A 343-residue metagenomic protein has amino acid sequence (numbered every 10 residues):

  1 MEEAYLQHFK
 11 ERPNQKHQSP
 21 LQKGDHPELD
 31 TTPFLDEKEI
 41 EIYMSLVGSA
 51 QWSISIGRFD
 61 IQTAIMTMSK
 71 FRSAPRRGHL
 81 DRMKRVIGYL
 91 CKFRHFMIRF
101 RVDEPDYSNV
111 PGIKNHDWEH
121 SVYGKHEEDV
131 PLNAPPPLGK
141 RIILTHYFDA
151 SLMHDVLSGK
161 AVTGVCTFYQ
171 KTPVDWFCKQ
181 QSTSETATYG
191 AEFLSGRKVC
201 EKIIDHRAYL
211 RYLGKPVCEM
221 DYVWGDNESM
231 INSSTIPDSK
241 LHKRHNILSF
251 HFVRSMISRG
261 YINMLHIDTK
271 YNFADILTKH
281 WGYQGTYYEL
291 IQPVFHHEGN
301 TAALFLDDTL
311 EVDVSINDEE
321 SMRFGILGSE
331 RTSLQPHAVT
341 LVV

Functional and structural regions predicted by a protein language model:
M1-N109, D268, L277: C-terminal reverse transcriptase regions that engage the nucleic-acid substrate
E2, P27, A50, R58 (+8 more regions): Mobile genetic element proteins and their domesticated derivatives, centered on retroelements and DNA transposons
D36-E37, D129-A134, A150-H154, S182 (+2 more regions): Eukaryotic intrinsically disordered and solvent-exposed regulatory patches
A50, L138-G190: RNase H-like nuclease fold core
I54, L90-M97, D117-V122, S151-D155 (+5 more regions): Alpha-helix capping/termination and helix-coil
F71-A74, I143, S182-V343: RNase H-like nuclease module associated with reverse transcription
R72-S73, D106-S108, M153-V156, V174-D175 (+2 more regions): Flexible loop/turn segments at secondary-structure boundaries
G88-A150, K215: Structured nucleic-acid-interacting core domains from mobile-element enzymes and related host factors, especially RNase
